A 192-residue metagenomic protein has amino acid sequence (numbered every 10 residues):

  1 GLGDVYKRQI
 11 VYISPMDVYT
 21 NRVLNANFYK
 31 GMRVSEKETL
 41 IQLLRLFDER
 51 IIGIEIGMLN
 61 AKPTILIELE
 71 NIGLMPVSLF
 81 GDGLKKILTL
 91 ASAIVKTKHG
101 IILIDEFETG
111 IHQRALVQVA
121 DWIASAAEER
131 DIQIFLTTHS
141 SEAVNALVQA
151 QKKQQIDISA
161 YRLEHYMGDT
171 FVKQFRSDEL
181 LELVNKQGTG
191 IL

Functional and structural regions predicted by a protein language model:
L2-Y6: Short, small-residue-biased leader/transition segments that mark boundaries at the very start of proteins
K7-E36: Charged, surface-exposed helical/loop "interaction arms" that form contiguous linear patches used for dimerization
T20, K86, A143: Short phosphate-engaging motifs
G31-V34, L43-R45, E49-K96, I101-R114: Conserved ABC ATPase signature
R114-W122: Conserved D-loop/post-Walker B switch-helix segment of ABC ATPase nucleotide-binding domains
D121-L192: C-terminal lobe/lid and adjacent interdomain/linker elements of RecA-like ASCE P-loop ATPase modules
